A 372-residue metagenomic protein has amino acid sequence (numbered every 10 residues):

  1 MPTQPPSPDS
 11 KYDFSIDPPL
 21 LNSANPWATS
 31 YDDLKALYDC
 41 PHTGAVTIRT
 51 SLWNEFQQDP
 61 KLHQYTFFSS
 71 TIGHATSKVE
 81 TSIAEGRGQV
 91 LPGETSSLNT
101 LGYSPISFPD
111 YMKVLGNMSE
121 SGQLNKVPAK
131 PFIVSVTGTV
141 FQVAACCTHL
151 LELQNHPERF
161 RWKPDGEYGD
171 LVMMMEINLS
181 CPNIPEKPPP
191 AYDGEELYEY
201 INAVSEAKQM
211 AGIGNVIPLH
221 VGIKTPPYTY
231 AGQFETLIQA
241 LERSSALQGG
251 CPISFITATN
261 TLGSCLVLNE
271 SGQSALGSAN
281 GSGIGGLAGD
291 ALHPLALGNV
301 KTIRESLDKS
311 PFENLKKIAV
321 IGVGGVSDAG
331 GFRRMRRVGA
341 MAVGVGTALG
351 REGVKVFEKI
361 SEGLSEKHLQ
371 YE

Functional and structural regions predicted by a protein language model:
M1-Q142, I360: N-terminal capping/small domains of soluble enzymes
P19-L21, A45, A129-S135, V172-E176 (+4 more regions): Structural preference for beta-strand elements that scaffold enzyme active sites
N25-A28, S135-H149, Y192-E199, H220-G249: Active-site glycine- and acidic-residue-rich loops that bind and position anionic ligands or nucleotide-like cofactors
Y31-Y38, V143-L151, T229-S244, S306-K316 (+1 more regions): Catalytic cores of alpha/beta
I48-W53, M174-M175, L179-C181, G250-L262 (+2 more regions): Glycine-rich phosphate-binding active-site loops on the catalytic face of alpha/beta enzymes
F56-A75, L266-G285, R336-R337, M341-A342 (+1 more regions): C-terminal helical cap(s) of enzyme catalytic domains, especially alpha/beta-barrels
F108-S121, G194-V221, N280-I318, I360-E372: Alpha-helix-loop-beta-strand connector modules within alpha/beta enzyme cores
N183-Y192, G232-E313, V356-F357: Glycine/Thr-rich beta-alpha phosphate-binding loop at enzyme active sites
